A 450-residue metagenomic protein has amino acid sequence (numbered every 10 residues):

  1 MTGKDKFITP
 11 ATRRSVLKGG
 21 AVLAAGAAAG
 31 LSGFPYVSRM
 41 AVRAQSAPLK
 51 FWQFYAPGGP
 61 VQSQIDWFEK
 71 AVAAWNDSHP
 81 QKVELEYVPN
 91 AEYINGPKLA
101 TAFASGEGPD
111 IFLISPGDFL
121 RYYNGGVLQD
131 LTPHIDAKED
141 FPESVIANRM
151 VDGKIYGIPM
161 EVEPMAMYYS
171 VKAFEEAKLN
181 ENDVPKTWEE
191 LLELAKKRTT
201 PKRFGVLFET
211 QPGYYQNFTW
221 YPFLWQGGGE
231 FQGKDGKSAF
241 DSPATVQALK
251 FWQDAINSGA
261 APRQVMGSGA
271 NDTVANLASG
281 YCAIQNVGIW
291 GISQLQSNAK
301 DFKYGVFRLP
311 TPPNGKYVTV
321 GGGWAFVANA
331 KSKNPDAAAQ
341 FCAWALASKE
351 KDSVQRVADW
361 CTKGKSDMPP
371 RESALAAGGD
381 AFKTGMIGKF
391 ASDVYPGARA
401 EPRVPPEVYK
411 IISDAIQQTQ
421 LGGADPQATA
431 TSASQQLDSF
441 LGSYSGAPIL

Functional and structural regions predicted by a protein language model:
T2-R121, V127, D136-E139, E181 (+6 more regions): Conserved N-terminal structural module of periplasmic/extracytoplasmic solute-binding proteins
V37-S38, N148, K300, F307 (+2 more regions): Long, aromatic- and glycine/proline-rich binding clefts that accommodate carbohydrate-like moieties
W52-F54, K70-A71, V88, F218-P222 (+1 more regions): Extracytoplasmic/periplasmic substrate-binding proteins
V88-K98, G117, K186-E190, V265-A278: Short helix-initiation/N-cap motifs at beta->coil->alpha
P116-A166, L192, T200-K202, Q216-T219 (+5 more regions): Hinge/lid segment of periplasmic solute-binding proteins
Y122-V127, V145-D183, E209-K234, V320-A328 (+1 more regions): Periplasmic solute-binding protein
Q129-E143, V184, V206-T210, G227-Q247 (+5 more regions): Short, solvent-exposed loop/beta-turn-alpha elements that line the ligand-binding surface or hinge of extracytoplasmic
L192-R198, G236-V265: Glycine-centered hinge/linker elements that transmit conformational signals in sensory and ligand-binding systems
